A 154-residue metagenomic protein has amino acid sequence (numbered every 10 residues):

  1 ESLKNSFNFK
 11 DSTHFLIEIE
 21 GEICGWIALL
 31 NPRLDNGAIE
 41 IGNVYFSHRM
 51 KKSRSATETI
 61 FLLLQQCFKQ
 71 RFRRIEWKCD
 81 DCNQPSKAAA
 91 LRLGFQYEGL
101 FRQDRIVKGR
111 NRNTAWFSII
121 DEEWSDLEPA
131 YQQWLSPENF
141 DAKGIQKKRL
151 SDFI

Functional and structural regions predicted by a protein language model:
E1-S53, Q66-Q70, R110-S125, P129-I154: GNAT-family acyltransferases
F68-C79: Conserved GNAT acetyl-CoA-binding A-motif
W77-K87: Conserved beta-strand-loop-alpha-helix junction that forms the acyl-donor binding cleft
A89-A90, F117: Conserved active-site tyrosine of GNAT-family acetyltransferases
R92-G94: Active-site-proximal glycine-rich helix-loop-beta segment
Q96-R110: Conserved catalytic-core motifs of GNAT/GCN5-like acyltransferases
